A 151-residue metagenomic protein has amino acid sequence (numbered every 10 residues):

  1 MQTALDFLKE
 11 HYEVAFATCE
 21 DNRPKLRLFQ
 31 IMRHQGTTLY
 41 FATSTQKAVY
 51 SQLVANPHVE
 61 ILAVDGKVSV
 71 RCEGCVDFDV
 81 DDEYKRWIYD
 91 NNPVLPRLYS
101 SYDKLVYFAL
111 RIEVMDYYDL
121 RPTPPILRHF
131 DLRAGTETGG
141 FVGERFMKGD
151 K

Functional and structural regions predicted by a protein language model:
M1-E13: Short, basic/aromatic recognition patches
M1-Q2, T43, N91-P93: Charged, amphipathic alpha-helical segments
H11-T45, S51-L53, V59-A63, R71-E73: Short beta-strand segments
R23, V68, P122: Residue-level detector of flexible, active-site-proximal loop/helix-junction positions within diverse enzyme catalytic
M32-R33, C75-D79, P122-P124: A short, sequence-level motif marking secondary-structure junctions
T37, D81-K85, E137-G139: Short, surface-exposed linear segments at secondary-structure transitions and domain or protein termini
A48-V114: Short, structured beta-strand-loop surface elements
Y102-K151: C-terminal edge-of-domain segments
